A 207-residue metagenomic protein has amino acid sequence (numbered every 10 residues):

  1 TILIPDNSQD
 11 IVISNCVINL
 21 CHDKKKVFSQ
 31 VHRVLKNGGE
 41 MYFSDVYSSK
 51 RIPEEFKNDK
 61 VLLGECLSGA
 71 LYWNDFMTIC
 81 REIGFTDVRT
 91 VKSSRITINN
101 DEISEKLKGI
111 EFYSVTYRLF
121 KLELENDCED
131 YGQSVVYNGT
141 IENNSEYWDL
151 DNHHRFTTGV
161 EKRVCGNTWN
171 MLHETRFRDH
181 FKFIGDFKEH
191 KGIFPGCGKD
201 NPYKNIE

Functional and structural regions predicted by a protein language model:
T1-V12: A short acidic, Gly/Pro-enriched loop at the edge of an enzyme's catalytic core that lines a small-molecule cofactor
D10-K24: A short SAM/SAH-binding and catalytic strip from SAM-dependent methyltransferases
C16, Q30-H32, C80: Class I S-adenosylmethionine-dependent transferase superfamily signal
I18, V46-R51, K92-T97: Short "lid" loop at the C-terminus of a central beta-strand within the Rossmann-like core of SAM-dependent
K25-E40: A short glycine-rich, Lys/Arg-flanked "PGG" loop and its adjoining helix->strand segment in the class I
Y47-L67: Short, glycine-/aromatic-enriched active-site segment of Class I SAM-dependent methyltransferases
S68-T90: Short alpha-helix
I83-E207: C-terminal lobe and adjacent flexible extensions of AdoMet/dcAdoMet transferase-like proteins
